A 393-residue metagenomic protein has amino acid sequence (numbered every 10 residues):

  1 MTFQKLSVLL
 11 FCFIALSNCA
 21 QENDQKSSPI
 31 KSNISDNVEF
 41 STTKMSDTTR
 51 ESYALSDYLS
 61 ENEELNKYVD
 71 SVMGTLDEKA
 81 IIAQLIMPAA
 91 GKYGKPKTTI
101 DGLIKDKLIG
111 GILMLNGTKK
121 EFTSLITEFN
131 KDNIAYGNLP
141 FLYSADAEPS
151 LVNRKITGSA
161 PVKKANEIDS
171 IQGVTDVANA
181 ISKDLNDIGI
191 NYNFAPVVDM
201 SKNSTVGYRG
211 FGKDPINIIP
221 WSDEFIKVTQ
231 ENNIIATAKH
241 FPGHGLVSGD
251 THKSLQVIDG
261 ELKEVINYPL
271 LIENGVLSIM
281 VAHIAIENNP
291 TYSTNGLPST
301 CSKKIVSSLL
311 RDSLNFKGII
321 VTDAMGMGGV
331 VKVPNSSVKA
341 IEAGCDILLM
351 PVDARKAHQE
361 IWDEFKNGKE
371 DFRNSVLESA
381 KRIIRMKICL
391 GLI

Functional and structural regions predicted by a protein language model:
L6-I14: Sec-dependent N-terminal signal peptides
L16-N18: C-terminal motif of bacterial Sec signal peptides marking the signal peptidase cleavage site
A20-T157, I393: N-terminal hydrophobic targeting/anchoring segments and the immediately downstream early-domain regions of hydrolases
D77, I112, D146, L185 (+5 more regions): Conserved, mostly hydrophobic/aromatic
A83-Q84, I109-G110, G137-F141, I190-N191 (+3 more regions): Short, well-ordered coil/turn segments that N-cap beta-strands
D101-I218, H240, G245-V257, A282-P298 (+1 more regions): Enzymes and membrane/adaptor proteins characterized by extended Gly/Ser/Thr/Asp/Glu-rich, aromatic-dotted
D132-N138, K213-I234, S299-I320: Alpha-helix-loop-beta-strand connector modules within alpha/beta enzyme cores
P351, K366-I393: Mid-to-C-terminal alpha-helical segments outside catalytic/metal-binding sites
